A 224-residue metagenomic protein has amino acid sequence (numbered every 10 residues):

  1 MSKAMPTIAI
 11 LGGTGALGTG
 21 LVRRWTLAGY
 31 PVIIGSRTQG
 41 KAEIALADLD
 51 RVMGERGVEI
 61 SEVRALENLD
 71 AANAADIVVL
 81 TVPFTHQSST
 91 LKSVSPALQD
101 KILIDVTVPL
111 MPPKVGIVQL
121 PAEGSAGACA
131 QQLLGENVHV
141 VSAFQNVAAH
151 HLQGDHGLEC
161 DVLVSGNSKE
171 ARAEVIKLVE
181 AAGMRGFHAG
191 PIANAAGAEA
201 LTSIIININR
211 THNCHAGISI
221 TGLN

Functional and structural regions predicted by a protein language model:
S2-R51: NAD(P)+-binding Rossmann beta1-loop-alpha1 motif at the extreme N-terminus of oxidoreductases
A4-T7, D100, E159: Phosphate-coordination loops involved in phosphoryl transfer and adenosine-cofactor binding
G20, R24, L133, L178: Rossmann-fold NAD(P)-dependent oxidoreductase module
I34, A65-E67, H188-A189: A structural preference for short, hydrophobic beta-strand core positions in alpha/beta folds
R56-I102, P109-K114: Rossmann-like NAD(P)-binding element
P83-H86, N146-V147, S168-K169: Short beta->alpha connector loops
T107-G154: Rossmann-fold NAD(P)-binding glycine/threonine-rich loop
D161-N224: Active-site-lining helix/loop region of Rossmann-like oxidoreductase modules
